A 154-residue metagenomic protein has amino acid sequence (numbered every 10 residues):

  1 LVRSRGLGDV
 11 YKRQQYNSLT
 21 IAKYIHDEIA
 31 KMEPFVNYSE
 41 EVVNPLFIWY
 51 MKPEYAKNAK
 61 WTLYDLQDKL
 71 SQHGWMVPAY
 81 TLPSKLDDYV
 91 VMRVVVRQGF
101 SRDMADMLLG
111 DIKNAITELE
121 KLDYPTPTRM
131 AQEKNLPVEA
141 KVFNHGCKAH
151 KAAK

Functional and structural regions predicted by a protein language model:
L1-Y11: Single conserved hydrophobic/aromatic residue that forms the stacking wall/gate of nucleotide- or nucleobase-binding
K12-K154: Non-catalytic terminal extensions of PLP-dependent enzymes
